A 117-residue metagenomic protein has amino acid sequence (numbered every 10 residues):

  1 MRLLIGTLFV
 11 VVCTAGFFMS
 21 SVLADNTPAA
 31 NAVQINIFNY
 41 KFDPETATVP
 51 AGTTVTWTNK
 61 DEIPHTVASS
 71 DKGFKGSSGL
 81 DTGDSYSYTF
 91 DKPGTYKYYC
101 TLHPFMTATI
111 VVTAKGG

Functional and structural regions predicted by a protein language model:
R2-V11, G16-G117: Extracytoplasmic copper-binding redox domains, predominantly the cupredoxin/blue-copper superfamily
